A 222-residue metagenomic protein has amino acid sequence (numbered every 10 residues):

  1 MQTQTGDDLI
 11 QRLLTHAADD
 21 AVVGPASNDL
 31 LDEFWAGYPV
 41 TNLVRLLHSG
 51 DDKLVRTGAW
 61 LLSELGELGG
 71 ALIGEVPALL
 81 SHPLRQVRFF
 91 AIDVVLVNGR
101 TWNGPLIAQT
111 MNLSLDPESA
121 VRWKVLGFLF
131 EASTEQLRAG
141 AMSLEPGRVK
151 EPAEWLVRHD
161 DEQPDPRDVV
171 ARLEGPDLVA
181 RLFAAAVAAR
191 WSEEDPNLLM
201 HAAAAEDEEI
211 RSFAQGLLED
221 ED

Functional and structural regions predicted by a protein language model:
M1, A18-W35, K53-L68, A78 (+7 more regions): Structural detector for internal amphipathic alpha-helices that build alpha-solenoid repeat scaffolds
Q2-R12, F34-H48, E67-S81, R100-L113 (+4 more regions): Amphipathic alpha-helical scaffolding segments comprising HEAT/armadillo-like alpha-solenoid repeats
D19-D20, G50-D52, P83-L84, P117-E118 (+3 more regions): Short inter-helical turns and helix N-cap capping residues of alpha-solenoid HEAT/ARM repeat scaffolds
